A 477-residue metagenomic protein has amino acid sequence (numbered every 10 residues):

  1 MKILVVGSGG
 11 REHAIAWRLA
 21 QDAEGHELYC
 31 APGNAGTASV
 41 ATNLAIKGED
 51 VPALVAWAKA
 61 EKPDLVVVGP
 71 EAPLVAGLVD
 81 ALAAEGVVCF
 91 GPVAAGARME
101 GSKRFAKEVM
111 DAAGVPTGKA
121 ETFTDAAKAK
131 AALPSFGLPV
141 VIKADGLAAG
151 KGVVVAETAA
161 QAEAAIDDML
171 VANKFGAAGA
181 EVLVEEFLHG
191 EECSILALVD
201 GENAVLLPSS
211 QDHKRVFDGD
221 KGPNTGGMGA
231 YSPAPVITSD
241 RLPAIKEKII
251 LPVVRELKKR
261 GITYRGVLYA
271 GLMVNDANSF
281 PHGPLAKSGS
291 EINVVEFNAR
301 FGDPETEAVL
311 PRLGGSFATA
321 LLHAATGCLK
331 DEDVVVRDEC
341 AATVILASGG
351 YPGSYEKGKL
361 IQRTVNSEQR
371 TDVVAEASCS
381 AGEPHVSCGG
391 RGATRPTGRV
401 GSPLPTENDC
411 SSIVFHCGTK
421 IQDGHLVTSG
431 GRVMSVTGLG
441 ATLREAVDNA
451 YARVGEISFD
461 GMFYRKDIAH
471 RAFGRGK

Functional and structural regions predicted by a protein language model:
M1-A94, V373, E407: ATP-binding N-terminal substructure of ATP-dependent carboxylate-amine bond-forming enzymes
N43-E49, E121-D125, A156: Short acidic-hydrophobic, aromatic-tinged amphipathic segments that line or gate anion-handling sites
F90-G152: A conserved helix-loop-beta module that forms one wall/lid of the active-site cleft in ATP-utilizing catalytic domains
G152, A156-P281, G289-P304: Internal nucleotide-binding/catalytic subdomain
K246-L268, D276-A277, A299-L360, N366: Active-site "cap" helix and flanking loop/linker of ATP-utilizing ligase/carboxylase catalytic domains
G283, V386-G389, D409: Short hydrophobic alpha-helical segments enriched in small aliphatic residues
G289, H323-V373, A381, P396 (+1 more regions): Peripheral (often C-terminal) accessory segments that flank ATP-dependent C-N-forming ligase machineries
